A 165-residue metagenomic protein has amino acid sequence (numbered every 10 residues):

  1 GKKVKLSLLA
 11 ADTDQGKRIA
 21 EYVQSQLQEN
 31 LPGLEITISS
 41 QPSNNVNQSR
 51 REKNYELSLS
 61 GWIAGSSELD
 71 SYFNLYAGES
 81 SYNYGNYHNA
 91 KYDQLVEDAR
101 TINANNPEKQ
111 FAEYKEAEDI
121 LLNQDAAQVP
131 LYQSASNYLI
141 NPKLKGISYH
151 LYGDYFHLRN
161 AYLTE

Functional and structural regions predicted by a protein language model:
G1-D12, G61, N105-I140: Bilobed periplasmic-binding protein-like "clamshell/Venus-flytrap" ligand-binding domains
G1-K2, S49-K53, N74-I102, Q133-E165: Short, solvent-exposed loop/beta-turn-alpha elements that line the ligand-binding surface or hinge of extracytoplasmic
G1-L6, Q15-Y22, N45-W62, L121: Conserved N-terminal glycine/acidic-rich loop preference
G1-S25, H88, E116, L163-T164: Append "and occasionally in soluble cytosolic enzymes with long acidic Gly/Pro-rich linkers
L8, L27, R50, E56 (+3 more regions): Hydrophobic, well-ordered secondary-structure elements that form the walls of internal hydrophobic environments
A11-I19, I38, P42, N83-K91 (+1 more regions): Extracytoplasmic/periplasmic, Sec-exported soluble proteins
R18-E29, Q48, A90-E97, E108-D119: Solvent-exposed, polar/charged alpha-helical surfaces in well-ordered, non-transmembrane soluble domains, broadly
E29-E79, E113: Periplasmic binding protein-like
